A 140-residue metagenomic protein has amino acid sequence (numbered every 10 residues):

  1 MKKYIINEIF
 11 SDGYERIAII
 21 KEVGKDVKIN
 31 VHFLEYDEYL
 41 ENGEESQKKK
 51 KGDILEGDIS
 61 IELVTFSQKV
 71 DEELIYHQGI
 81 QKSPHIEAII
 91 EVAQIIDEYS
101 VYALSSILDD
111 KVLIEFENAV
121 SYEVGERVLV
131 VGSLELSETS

Functional and structural regions predicted by a protein language model:
M1-Y14, L74-E98, R127-V130: Structural detector for short beta-strands of small beta-barrel domains
N7, K21, H32, S60 (+3 more regions): A structural detector for beta-sheet-dominated domains
S11-D12, K49, E62-D71, Q94-I95 (+2 more regions): Single-stranded nucleic-acid-binding OB-fold domains
R16-E72: Acidic (E/D-rich), amphipathic helical modules within compact regulatory domains
A18-V23, Y102-L108: Short, acidic/hydrophobic/Gly-rich beta-strand patch recurrent on exposed beta strands that often constitutes part
K25-K48, S106-L136: Beta-strand/loop nucleic-acid-binding surfaces
D58-I86, G132-S140: OB-fold/S1-family single-stranded nucleic acid-binding modules
D71-A88, I107-Y122: A short, hydrophobic/aromatic-rich structural module that often spans a beta strand with its adjoining loop
